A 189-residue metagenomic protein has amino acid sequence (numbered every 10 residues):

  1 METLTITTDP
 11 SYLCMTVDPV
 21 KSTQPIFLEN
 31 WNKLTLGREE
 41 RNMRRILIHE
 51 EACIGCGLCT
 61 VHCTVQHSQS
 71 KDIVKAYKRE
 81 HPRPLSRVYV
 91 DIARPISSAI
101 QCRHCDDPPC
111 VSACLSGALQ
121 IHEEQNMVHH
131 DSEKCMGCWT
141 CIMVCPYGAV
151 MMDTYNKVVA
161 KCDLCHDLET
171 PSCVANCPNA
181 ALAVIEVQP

Functional and structural regions predicted by a protein language model:
E2, D9, V17-V20, E29: Acidic, Ala/Val/Gly-enriched low-complexity intrinsically disordered segments
I6, D18-K21, K33, Y147: N-terminal cationic amphipathic segment used for targeting or macromolecule association
P25-F27, W31-P189: Non-ligating segments of multi-cofactor redox enzymes
